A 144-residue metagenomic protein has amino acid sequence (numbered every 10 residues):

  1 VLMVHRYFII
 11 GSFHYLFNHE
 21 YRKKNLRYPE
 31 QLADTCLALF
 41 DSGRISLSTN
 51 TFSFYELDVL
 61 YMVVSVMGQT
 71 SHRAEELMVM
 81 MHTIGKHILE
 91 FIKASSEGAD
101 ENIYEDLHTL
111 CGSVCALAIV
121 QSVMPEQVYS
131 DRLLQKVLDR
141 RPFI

Functional and structural regions predicted by a protein language model:
V1-H14: Loop-centered beta-sheet repeat module
L2-H5, L37-S46: Solenoid-like repeat scaffolds
S12, N18-F40, T51-I144: Terminal, non-catalytic domain-edge segments
